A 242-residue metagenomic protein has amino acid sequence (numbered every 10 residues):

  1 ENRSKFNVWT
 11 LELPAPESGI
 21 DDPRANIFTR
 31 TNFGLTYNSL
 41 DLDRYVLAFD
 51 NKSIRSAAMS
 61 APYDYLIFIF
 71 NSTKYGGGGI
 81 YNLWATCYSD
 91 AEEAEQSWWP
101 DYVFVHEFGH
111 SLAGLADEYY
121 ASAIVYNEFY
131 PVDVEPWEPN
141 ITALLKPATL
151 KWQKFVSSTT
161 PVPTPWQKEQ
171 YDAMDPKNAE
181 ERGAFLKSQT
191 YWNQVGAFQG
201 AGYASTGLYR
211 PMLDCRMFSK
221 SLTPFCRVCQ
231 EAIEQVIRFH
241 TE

Functional and structural regions predicted by a protein language model:
E1-A123: Active-site-proximal segment of zinc-dependent metalloprotease catalytic domains
E118-E242: Replace "(M1/M4/M9/M12/WLM)" with "(e.g., M1/M4/M8/M9/M12/M26/WLM)" and add "not limited to" to clarify scope
